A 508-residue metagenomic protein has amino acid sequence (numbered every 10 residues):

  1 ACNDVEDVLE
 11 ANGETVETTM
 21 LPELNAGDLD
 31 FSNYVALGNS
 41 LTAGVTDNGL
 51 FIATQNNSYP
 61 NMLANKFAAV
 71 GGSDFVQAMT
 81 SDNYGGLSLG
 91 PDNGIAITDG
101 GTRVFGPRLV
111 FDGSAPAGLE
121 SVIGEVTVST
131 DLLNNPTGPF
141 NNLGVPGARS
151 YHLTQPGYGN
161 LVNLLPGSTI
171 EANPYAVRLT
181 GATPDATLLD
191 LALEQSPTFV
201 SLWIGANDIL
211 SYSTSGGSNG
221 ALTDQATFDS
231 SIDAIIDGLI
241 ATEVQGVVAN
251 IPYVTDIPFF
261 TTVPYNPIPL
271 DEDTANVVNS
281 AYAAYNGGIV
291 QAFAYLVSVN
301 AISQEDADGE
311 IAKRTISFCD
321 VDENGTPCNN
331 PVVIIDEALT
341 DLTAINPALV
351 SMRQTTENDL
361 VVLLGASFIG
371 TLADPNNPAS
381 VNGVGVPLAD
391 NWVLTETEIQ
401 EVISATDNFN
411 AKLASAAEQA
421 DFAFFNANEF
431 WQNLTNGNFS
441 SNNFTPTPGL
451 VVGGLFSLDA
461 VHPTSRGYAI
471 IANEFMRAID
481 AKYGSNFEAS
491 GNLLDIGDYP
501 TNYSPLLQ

Functional and structural regions predicted by a protein language model:
A1-D30, S485-Q508: Bacterial Sec-dependent N-terminal signal peptides
S32-N48: Catalytic nucleophile-elbow at a beta strand-turn-alpha helix junction centered on a G-D-S/GDSL motif, marking
L37-S40, L202-N207, S213-S215, A249-Y253 (+2 more regions): Active-site-proximal beta-strand/loop segments in catalytic clefts of secreted hydrolases
V45-L50, V76, S211-G217, I257-T262 (+2 more regions): Short, solvent-exposed loop/turn and secondary-structure capping segments
L50-S230, A234, G497-P500: Conserved SGNH/GDSL esterase-like catalytic core that processes O-acyl groups on lipids and polysaccharides
L63, T447-P500: Histidine-centered active-site loop/cap adjacent to the catalytic His in serine esterases/O-acetyl transfer systems
Q195, S231-V248, A405-N426: A structural motif corresponding to the C-terminal end of an alpha-helix and its immediate exit/capping segment
P258-Q419, A427-V451, R466: Acidic, Ser/Thr/Gly/Pro-rich low-complexity segments that form flexible
